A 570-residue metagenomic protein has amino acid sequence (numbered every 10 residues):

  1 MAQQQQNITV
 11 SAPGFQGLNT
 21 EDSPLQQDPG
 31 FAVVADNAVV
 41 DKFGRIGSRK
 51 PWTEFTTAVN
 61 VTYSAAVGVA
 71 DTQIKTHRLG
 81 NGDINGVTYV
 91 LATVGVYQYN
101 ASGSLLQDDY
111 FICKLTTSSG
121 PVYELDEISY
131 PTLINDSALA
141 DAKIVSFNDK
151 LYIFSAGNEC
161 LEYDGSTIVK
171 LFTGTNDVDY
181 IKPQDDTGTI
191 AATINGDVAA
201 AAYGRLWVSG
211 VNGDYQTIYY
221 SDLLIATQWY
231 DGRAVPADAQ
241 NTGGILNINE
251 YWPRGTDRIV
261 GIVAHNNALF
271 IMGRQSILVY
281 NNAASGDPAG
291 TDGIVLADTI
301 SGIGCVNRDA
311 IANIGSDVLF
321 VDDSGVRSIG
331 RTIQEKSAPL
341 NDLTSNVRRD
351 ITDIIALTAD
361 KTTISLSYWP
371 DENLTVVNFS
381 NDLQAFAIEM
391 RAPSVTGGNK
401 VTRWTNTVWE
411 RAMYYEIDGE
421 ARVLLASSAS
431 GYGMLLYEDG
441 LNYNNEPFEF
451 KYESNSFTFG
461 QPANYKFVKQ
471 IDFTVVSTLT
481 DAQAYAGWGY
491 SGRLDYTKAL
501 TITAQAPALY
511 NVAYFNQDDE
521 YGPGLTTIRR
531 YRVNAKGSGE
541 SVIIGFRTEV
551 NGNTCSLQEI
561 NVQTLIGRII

Functional and structural regions predicted by a protein language model:
M1-Y123, S129-K150, G302-D317, D323-I570: Beta-sheet repeat architectures centered on beta-propellers
A66-A70, Y123-A138, L171-T363: Beta-propeller and closely related beta-pinwheel folds
A92, Y163, Y180-P183, I271 (+2 more regions): Short beta-strand element of the conserved SAM-dependent methyltransferase core
D141-D186, W207: Hydrophobic or amphipathic alpha-helical targeting/insertion segments
F147-N148, S155-G157, D164, A202-Y203 (+8 more regions): Short loop/turn segments that connect beta-strands within the blades of beta-propeller domains, predominantly WD40
Y163-F172, R274, N381-A385, V408: Generic structural signal for short, solvent-exposed loop/turn connectors between secondary structure elements
